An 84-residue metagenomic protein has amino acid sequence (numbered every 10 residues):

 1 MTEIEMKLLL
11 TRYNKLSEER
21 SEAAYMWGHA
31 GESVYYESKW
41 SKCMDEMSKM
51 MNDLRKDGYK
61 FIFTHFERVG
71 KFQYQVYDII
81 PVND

Functional and structural regions predicted by a protein language model:
M1-I4, I80-D84: Short intrinsically disordered terminal tails
M1-S17: Short, charge/polar-rich alpha-helical segments
E18-D78, V82: Acidic, low-complexity, intrinsically disordered interaction modules
